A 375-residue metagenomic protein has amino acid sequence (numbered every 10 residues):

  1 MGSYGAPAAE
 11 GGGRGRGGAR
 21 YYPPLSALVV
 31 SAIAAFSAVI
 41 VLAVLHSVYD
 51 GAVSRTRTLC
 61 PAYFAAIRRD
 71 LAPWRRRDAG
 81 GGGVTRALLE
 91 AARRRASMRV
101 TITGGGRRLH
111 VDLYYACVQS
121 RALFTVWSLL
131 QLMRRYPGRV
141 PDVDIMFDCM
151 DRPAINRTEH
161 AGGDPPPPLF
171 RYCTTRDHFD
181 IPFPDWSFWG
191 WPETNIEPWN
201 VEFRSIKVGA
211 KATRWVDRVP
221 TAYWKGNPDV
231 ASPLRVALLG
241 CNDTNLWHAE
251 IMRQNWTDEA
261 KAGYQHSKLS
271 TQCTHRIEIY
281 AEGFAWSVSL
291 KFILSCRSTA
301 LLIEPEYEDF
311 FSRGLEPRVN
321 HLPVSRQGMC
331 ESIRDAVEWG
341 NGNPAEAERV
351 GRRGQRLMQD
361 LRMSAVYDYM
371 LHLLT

Functional and structural regions predicted by a protein language model:
G2, G11, D70-L71, G81 (+10 more regions): Residue-level detector of solvent-exposed, low-hydrophobicity positions
G2-S3, G13-K268: Secretory-pathway glycan-assembly enzymes, especially type II membrane glycosyltransferases that use nucleotide-sugar
P7-A8: Non-transmembrane, juxtamembrane loop and terminal tail segments of multi-pass eukaryotic membrane proteins
S270-T375: Catalytic binding pocket for nucleotide-activated donors in carbohydrate/polymer assembly enzymes
